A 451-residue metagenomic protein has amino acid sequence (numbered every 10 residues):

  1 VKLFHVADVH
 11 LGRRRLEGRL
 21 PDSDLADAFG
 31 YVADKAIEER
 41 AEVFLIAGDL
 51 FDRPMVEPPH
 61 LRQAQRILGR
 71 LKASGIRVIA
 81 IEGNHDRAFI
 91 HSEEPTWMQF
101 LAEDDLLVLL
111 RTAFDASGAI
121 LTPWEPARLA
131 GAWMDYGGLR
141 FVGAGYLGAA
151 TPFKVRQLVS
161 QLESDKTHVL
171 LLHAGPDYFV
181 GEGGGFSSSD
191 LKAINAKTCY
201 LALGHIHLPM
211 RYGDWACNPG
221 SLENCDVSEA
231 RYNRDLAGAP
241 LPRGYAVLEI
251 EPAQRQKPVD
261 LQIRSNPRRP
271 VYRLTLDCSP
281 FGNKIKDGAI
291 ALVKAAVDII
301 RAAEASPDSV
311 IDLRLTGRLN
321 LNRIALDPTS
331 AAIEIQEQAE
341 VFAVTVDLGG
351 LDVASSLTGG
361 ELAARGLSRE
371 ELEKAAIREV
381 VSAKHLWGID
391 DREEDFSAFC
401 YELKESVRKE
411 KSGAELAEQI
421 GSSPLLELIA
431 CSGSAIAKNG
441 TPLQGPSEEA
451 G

Functional and structural regions predicted by a protein language model:
V1-I67, A73, T441, G445: N-terminal active-site segment of His-dependent metallophosphoesterases
G30, L158-V159, E223, E393-S397: A structural signal for the main folded, soluble domain(s) of proteins
E38-R40, E163-D165, A303-S306: Glycine-rich phosphate-binding loop signature in dinucleotide/nucleotide-binding domains
V43, P54-G69, S74-E249: His/Asp/Glu-rich metal-coordinating catalytic cores of metallo-dependent phosphodiesterases/hydrolases acting on
E251-Q254: Short loop/turn segments immediately following beta-strands, especially the blade-tip and inter-blade linker loops
Q256-G451: Accessory, non-catalytic peripheral segments of nucleic-acid enzymes
